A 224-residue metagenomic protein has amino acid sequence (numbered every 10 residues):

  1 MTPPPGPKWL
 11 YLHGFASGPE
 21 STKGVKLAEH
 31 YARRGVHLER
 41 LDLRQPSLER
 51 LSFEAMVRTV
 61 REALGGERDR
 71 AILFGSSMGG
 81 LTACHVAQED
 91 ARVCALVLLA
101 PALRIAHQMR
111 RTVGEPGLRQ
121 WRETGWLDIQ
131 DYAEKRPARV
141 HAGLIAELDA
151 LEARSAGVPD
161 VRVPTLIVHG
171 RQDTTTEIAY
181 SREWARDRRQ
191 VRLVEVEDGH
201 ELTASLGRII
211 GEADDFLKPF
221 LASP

Functional and structural regions predicted by a protein language model:
T2-L43: Short, surface-exposed "cap/lid" segments of acyl-processing enzymes
H37-E39, R186-E201: Catalytic histidine neighborhood in serine/cysteine hydrolases with alpha/beta-hydrolase-type architecture
R44, V97-H107, D198: Active-site nucleophile loop of the alpha/beta-hydrolase fold
R50-L51, D198-I210: Catalytic histidine-centered segment of alpha/beta-hydrolase-like enzymes
F74-A83: Gly/Ala-rich beta-loop-alpha elbow adjacent to hydrolase catalytic centers
P137-G157: Active-site nucleophile elbow and catalytic-triad environment of alpha/beta-hydrolase enzymes
D160-V161, I167-H169, D173: Short beta-strand/loop motif that positions the catalytic acidic residue of the alpha/beta-hydrolase fold
T174-Y180: Conserved alpha/beta-hydrolase "acid-adjacent" motif
